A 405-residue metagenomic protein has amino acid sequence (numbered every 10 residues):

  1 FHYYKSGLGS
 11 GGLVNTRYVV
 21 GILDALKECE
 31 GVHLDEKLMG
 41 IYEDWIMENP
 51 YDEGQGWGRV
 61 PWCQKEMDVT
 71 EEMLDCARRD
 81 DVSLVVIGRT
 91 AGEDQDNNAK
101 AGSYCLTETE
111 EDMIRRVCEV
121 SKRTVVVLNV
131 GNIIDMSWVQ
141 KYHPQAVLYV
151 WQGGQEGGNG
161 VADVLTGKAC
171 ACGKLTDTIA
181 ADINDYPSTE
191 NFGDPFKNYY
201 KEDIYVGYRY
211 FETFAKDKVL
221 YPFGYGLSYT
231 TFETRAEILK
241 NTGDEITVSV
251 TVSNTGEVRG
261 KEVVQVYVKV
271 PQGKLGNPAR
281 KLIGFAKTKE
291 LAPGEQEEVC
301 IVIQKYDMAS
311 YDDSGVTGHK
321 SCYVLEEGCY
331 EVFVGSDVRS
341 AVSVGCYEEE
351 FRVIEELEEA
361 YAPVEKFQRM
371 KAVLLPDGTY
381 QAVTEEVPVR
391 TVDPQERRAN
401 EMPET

Functional and structural regions predicted by a protein language model:
F1-T405: C-terminal non-catalytic regions of proteins with extracellular/luminal or membrane-system context
